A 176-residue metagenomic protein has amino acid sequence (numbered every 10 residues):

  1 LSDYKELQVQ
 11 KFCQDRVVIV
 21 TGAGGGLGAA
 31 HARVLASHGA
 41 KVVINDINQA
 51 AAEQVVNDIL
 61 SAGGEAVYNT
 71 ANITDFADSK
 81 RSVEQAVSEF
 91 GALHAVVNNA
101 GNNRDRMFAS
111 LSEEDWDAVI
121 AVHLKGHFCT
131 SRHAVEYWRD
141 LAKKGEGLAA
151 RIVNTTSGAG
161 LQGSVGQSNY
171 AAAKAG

Functional and structural regions predicted by a protein language model:
Q10-V43: Canonical Rossmann dinucleotide-binding motif of NAD(H)/NADP(H)-dependent dehydrogenases/reductases, specifically
Q14, A62-E65, Q85-N98, R104 (+2 more regions): A glycine-rich helix->loop->beta "capping" turn within Rossmann-like NAD(P)(H)-dependent oxidoreductase domains
H38-Q54: Conserved glycine-rich Rossmann-like NAD(P)H-binding loop of the short-chain dehydrogenase/reductase
Q49-A50, T70-E84, E113: The beta1-alpha1 cofactor-binding region of Rossmann-like NAD(H)/NADP(H)-dependent oxidoreductases
M107-F108, S112-I120: Substrate-binding pocket helix/loop in short-chain dehydrogenase/reductase
S131, A173: Active-site helix of classical SDR
S157: Residue(s) in the substrate-gating loop at a strand-loop-helix junction that position the organic substrate next
